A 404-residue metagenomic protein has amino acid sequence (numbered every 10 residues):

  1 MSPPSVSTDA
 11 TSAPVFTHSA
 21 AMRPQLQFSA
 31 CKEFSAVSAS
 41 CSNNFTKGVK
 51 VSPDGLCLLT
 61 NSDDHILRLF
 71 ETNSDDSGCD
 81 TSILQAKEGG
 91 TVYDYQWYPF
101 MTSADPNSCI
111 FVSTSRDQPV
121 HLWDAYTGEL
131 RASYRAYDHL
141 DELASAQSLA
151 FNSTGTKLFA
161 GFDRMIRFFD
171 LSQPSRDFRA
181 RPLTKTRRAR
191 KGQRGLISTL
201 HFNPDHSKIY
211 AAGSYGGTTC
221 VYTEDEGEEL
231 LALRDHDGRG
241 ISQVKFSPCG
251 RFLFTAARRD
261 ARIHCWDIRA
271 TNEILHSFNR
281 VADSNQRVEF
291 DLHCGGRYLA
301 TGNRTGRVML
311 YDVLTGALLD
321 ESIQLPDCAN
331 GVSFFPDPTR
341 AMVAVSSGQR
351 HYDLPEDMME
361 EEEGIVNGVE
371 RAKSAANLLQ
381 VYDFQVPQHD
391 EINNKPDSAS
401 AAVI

Functional and structural regions predicted by a protein language model:
S2-S19, G90-T91, T305-R307, L314-I404: Terminal intrinsically disordered, low-complexity extensions flanking WD-repeat/beta-propeller proteins
S12-C41, D76-D94, E129-S148, F168 (+6 more regions): Inter-blade linker and blade-boundary elements of WD-repeat/beta-propeller domains
A36-H65: Beta-strand-rich domains and repeat architectures in extracellular enzymes and scaffolds, especially beta-propellers
V49-G55, Q96-S108, S148-G155, H201-S207 (+4 more regions): Loop/turn segments within WD40 beta-propeller blades
L58-S62, A104, F111-S115, L158-G161 (+4 more regions): Conserved beta-strand element within WD40/beta-propeller blades
D64, D117, D163-M165, S207 (+8 more regions): Surface-exposed loop/turn positions within WD40 beta-propeller blades
L67-T72, V120-D124, I166-L171, T219-T223 (+4 more regions): WD40-repeat beta-propellers
R258-A261, R280-V313: Loop/turn-rich, solvent-exposed surfaces of beta-rich toroidal or solenoidal domains
